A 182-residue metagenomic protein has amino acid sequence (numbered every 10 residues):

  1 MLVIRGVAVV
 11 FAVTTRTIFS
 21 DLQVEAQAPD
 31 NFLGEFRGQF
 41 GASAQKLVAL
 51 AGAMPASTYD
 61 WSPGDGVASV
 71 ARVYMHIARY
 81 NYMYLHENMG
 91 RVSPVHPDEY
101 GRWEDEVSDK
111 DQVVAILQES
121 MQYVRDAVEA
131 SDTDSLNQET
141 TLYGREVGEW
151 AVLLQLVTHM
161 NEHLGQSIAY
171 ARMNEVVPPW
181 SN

Functional and structural regions predicted by a protein language model:
M1-V3: N-terminal secretory signal peptides that target proteins for export/translocation
R5-S20: Bacterial N-terminal signal peptides
L22-Q45: Short N-terminal segments immediately surrounding and downstream of signal-peptide cleavage
V24-F32, P94-E106: Acidic/histidine-rich, surface-exposed loop or edge segments in extracytoplasmic proteins
R37-G41, Q45-V48, T58-G101, T141-N182: Short, contiguous alpha-helical
K46, L50-A51, S57, Y123 (+1 more regions): Well-ordered alpha-helical scaffold segments within catalytic/enzyme domains
P55-Y59, M89, E129, T133-L136: Short, flexible helix-adjacent loops and helix caps
E104-T140, G148-E162: Acidic/histidine-rich alpha-helical segments that form the ligand environment of transition-metal centers
